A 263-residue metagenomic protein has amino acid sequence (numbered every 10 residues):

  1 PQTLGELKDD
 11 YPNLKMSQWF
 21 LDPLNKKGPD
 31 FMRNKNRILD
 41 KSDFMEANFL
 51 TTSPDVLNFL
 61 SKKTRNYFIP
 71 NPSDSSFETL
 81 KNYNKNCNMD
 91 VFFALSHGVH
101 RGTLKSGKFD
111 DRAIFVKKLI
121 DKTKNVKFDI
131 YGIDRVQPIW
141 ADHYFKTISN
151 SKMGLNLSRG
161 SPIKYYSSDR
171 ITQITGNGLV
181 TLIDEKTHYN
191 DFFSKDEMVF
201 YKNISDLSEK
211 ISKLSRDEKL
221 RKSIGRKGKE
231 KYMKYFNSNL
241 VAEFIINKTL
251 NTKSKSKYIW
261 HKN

Functional and structural regions predicted by a protein language model:
P1-S17, K62: Glycosyltransferases and closely related glycan-assembly transferases that use nucleotide-activated donors
Q2-T3, R33-F192, T252: Nucleotide-sugar donor-binding catalytic core of glycosyltransferases
L14-F31: A short, histidine- and acid-enriched strand-loop-helix "catalytic/donor-clamping" loop that lines the nucleotide-sugar
L21, N71, S96, K202-N203: Active-site donor-binding loop signature of nucleotide-sugar glycosyltransferases
K26-D30, F77-N82, E209-S212: Short, charged, surface-exposed secondary-structure boundary motifs
M198-I204, K213-E218: Conserved acidic donor-binding segment of nucleotide-sugar-dependent glycosyltransferases
E209-I211, R216-N263: C-terminal amphipathic helix plus adjacent low-complexity, charged tail appended to glycosyltransferase catalytic
